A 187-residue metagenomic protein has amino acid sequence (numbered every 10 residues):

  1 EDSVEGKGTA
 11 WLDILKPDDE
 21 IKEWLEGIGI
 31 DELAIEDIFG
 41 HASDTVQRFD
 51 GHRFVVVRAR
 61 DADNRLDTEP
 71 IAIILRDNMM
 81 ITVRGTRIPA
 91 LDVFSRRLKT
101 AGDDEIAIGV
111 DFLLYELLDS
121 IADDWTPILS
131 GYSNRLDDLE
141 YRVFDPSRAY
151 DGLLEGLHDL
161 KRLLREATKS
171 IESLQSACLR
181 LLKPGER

Functional and structural regions predicted by a protein language model:
E1-E186: Peripheral, non-transmembrane regulatory/ligand-interaction domains of membrane transport proteins
